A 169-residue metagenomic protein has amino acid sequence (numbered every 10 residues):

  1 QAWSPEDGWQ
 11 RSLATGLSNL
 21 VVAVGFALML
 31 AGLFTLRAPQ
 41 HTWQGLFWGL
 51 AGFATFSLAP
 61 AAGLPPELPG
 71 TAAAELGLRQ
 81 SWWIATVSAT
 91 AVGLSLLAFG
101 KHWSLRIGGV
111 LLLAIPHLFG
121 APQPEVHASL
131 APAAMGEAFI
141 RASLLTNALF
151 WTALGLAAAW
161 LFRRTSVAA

Functional and structural regions predicted by a protein language model:
A2-G25: Individual transmembrane alpha-helix segments
E6-A14, Q40, A73-L78, G100 (+2 more regions): Juxtamembrane/transmembrane-helix boundary motifs in multi-pass membrane proteins
L17-L33, T86-T90: Hydrophobic alpha-helical transmembrane segments
L28-R37, L156-R164: Membrane-interfacial alpha-helical segments at the cytosolic side of multi-pass membrane proteins
F34-Q44, L96-S104: Membrane-interface helix-boundary motifs at transmembrane edges
T42-G52, S104-L111: Cytoplasmic-side transmembrane-helix entry/capping segments in multi-pass membrane proteins
G49-A98: Membrane-proximal helix-loop-helix units in multi-pass membrane proteins
S81-W82, G100-A169: C-terminal transmembrane helix-loop-helix hairpin of multi-pass membrane proteins
